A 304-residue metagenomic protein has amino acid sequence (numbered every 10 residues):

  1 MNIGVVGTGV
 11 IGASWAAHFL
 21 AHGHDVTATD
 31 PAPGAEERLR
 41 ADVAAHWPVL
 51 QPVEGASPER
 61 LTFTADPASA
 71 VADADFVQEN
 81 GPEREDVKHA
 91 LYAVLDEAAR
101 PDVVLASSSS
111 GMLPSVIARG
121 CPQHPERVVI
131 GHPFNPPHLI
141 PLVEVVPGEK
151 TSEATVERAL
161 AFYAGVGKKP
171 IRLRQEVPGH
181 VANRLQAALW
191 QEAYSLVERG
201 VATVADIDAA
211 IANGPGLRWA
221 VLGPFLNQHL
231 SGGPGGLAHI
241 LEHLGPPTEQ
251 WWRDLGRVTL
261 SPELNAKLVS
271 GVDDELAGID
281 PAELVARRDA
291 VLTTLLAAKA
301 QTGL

Functional and structural regions predicted by a protein language model:
M1-V53: NAD(P)+-binding Rossmann beta1-loop-alpha1 motif at the extreme N-terminus of oxidoreductases
V6, T29, T64, N80 (+3 more regions): Structural motif
H22, K168, V204-L304: NAD(P)-dependent Rossmann-like dehydrogenase/reductase catalytic/cofactor-binding core
P31-G34, V49-V104, M112: Rossmann-like NAD(P)-binding element
S107-Q175, G179, N183: Rossmann-fold dinucleotide-binding core
P137-V146, V166, I171, Q175-V201 (+1 more regions): Active-site-proximal catalytic alpha-helix in oxidoreductases
